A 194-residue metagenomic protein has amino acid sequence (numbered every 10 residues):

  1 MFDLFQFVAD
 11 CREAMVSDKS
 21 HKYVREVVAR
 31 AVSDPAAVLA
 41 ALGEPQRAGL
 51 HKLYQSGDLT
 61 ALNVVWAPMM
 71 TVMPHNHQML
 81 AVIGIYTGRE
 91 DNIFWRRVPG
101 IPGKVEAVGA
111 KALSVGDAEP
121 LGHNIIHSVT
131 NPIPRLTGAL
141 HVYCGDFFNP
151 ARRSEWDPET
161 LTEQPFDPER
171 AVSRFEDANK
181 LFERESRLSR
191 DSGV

Functional and structural regions predicted by a protein language model:
M1-A37: N-terminal leader/capping segments at the start of a protein or of a new domain
L39-P68: A short glycine-rich, His/Asp/Glu-containing loop-to-beta-strand
L62-N76, G122-N124: Conserved short histidine dyad/triad with adjacent acidic residue
H77-V98: Glycine- and acidic-residue-biased ligand/ion/polar-headgroup-sensing regions
V82-G84, P134-P150: A short hydrophobic beta-strand segment most commonly corresponding to one strand of the jelly-roll/cupin
R97-H127, Q164: Short acidic-glycine-tyrosine-enriched beta hairpin
V129-I133: Asparagine-centered strand-capping/turn motif at beta-strand->loop junctions
G145-V194: Conserved double-stranded beta-helix
